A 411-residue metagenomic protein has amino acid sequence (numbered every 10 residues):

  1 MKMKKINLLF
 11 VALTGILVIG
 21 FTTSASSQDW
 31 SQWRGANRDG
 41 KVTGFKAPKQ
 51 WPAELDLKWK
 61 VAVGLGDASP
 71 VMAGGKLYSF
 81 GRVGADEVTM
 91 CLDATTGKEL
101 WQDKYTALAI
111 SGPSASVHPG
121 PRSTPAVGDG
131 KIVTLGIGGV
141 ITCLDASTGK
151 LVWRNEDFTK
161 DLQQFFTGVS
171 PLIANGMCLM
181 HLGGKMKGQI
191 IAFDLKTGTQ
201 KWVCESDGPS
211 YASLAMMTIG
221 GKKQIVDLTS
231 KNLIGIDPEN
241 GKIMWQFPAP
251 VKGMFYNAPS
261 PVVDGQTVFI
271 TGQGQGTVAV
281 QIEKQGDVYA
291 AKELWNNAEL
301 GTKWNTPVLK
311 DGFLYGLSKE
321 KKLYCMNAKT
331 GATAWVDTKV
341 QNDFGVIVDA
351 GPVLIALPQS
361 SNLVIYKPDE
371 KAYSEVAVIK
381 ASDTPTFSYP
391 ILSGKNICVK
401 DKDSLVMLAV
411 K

Functional and structural regions predicted by a protein language model:
M1-L8: N-terminal secretory signal peptides that target proteins for export/translocation
V11-G20: Bacterial N-terminal signal peptides
A25-K411: Noncatalytic, solvent-exposed loop/strand surfaces of beta-propeller-type extracellular/periplasmic domains
